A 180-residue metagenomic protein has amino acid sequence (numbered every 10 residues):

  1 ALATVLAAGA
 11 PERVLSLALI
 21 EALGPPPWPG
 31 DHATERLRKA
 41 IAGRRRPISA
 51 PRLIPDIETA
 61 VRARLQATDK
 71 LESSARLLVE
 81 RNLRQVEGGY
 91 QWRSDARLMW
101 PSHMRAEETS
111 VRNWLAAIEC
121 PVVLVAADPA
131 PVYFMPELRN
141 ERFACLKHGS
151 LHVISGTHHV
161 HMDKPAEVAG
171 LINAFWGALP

Functional and structural regions predicted by a protein language model:
A1-A33: Conserved hydrolase catalytic core segment
P25, V132, H159: Active-site loop signature of alpha/beta-hydrolase-fold enzymes
P27, A33-K70: The alpha/beta-hydrolase serine catalytic core
W28-A33, P136-L138, P165: Short aromatic-enriched loop/helix-cap "lid" or pocket-rim segments at secondary-structure transitions that line
I54-A130: Alpha/beta-hydrolase
A117-G156: Conserved loop-alpha-helix segment in the C-terminal half of the alpha/beta-hydrolase fold that carries the catalytic
G156-A169: Catalytic histidine-centered segment of alpha/beta-hydrolase-like enzymes
L171-L179: C-terminal alpha-helix
